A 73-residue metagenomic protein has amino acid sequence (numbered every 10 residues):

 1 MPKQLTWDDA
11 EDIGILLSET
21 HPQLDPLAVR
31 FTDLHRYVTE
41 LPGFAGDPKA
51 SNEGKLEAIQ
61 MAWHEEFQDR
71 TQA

Functional and structural regions predicted by a protein language model:
P2-A73: A charge-rich, low-complexity, intrinsically flexible signal that marks solvent-exposed coils, linkers, repeats
